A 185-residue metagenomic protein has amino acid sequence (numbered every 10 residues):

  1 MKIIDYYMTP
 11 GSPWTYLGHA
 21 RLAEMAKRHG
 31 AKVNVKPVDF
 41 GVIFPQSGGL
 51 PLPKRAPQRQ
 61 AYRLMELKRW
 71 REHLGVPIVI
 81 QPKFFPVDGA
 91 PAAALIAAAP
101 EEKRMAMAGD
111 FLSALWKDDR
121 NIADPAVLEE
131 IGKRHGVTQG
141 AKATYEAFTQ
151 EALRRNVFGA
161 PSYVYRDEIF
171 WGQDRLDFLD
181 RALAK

Functional and structural regions predicted by a protein language model:
I4, G11-A31, A106, D110-K185: C-terminal cap of thioredoxin/glutaredoxin-like
P10, Y16-L115: Structural alpha/beta surface segment adjacent to cysteine/selenocysteine redox centers across thiol/disulfide enzymes
